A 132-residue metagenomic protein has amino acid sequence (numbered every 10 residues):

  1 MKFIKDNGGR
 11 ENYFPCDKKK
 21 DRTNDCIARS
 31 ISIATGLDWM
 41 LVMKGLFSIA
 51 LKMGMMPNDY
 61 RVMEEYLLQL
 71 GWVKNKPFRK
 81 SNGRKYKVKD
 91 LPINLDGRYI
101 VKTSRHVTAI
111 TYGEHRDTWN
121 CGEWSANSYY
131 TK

Functional and structural regions predicted by a protein language model:
M1, Y99, N127: A broad, low-specificity signal marking well-ordered, structured residues that form hydrophobic/aromatic
M1-W72: Active-site nucleophile-adjacent alpha helix/oxyanion-hole segment immediately C-terminal to the catalytic cysteine
S30-S32, S48, S81, S104 (+1 more regions): Generic serine detector
A50-R105, T111-N120: Conserved active-site-adjacent core of cysteine acyl-enzyme catalytic domains
D117-K132: Noncatalytic regulatory segments and standalone regulatory/sensor domains
